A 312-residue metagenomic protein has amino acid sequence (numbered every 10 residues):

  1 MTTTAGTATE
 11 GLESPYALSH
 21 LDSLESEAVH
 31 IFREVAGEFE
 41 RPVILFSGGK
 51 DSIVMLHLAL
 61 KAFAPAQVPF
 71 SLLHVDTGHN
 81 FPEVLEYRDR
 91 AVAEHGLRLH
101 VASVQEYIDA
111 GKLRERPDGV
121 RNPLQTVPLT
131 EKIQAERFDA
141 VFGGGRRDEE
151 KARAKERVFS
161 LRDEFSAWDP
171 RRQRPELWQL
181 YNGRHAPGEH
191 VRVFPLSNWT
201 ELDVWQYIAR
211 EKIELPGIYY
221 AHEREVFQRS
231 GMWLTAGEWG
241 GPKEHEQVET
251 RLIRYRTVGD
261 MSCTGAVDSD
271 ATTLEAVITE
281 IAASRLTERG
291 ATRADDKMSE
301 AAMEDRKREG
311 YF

Functional and structural regions predicted by a protein language model:
T2-F312: Nucleotide-activated chemistry modules centered on ATP-dependent adenylation/adenylyltransferase
